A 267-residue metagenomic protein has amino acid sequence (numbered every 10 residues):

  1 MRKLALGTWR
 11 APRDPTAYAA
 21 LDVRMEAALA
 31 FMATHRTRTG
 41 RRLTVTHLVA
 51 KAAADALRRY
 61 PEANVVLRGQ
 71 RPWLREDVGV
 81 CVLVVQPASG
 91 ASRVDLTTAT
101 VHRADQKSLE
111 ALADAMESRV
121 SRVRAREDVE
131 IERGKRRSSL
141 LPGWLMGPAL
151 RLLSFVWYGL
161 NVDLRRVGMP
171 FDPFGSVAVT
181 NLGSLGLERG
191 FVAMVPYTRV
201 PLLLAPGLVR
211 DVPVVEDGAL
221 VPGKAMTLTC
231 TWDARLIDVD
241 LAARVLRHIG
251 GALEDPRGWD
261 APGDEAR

Functional and structural regions predicted by a protein language model:
M1-R267: C-terminal catalytic/motor cores of large multi-domain enzyme assemblies
